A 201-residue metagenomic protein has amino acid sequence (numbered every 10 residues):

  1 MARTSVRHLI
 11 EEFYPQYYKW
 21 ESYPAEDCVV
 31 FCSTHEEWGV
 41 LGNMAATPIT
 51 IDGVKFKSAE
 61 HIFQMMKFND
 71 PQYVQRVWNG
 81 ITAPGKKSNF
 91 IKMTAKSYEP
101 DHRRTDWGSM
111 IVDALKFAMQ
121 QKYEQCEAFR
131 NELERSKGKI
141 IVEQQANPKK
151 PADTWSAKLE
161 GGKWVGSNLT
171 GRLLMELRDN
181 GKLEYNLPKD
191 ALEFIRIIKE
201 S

Functional and structural regions predicted by a protein language model:
A2-S201: Charged, low-complexity intrinsically disordered segments
